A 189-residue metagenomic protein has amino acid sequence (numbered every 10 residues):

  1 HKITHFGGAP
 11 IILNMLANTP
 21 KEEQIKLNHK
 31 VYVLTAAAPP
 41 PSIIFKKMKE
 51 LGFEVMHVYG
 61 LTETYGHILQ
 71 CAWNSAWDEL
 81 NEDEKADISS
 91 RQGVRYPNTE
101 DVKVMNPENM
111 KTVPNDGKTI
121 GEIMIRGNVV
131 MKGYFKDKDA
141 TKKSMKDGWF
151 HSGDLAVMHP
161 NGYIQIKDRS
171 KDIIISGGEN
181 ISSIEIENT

Functional and structural regions predicted by a protein language model:
H1, P10-I12, T19, I181-T189: ATP-dependent adenylate-forming carboxylate-activation enzymes
I3-G8, A17-D87, E100-D101, M110 (+1 more regions): Gly/Ser/Thr-rich phosphate-binding loop
F6, G127, K132-G133, L155-T189: AMP-binding/adenylate-forming catalytic core of the ANL superfamily
G8, P40, I125-R126, K136: A conserved hydrophobic position in a structured secondary element of the catalytic/binding core that shapes
I11-L13, P40, V130: Alpha-helix capping/helix-boundary segments
A37, G60, G93, D154 (+1 more regions): Active-site glycine-centered loops adjacent to acidic/histidine catalytic or metal-binding residues that shape
D83-S89, V129-G153, S170-K171, S183-E187: Conserved ANL (AMP-binding/adenylate-forming) active-site segment centered on the GW(Y/F)…HTG consensus within
R95, D101-M124, P160-N161: Conserved beta-loop-beta connector loops within the AMP-binding
